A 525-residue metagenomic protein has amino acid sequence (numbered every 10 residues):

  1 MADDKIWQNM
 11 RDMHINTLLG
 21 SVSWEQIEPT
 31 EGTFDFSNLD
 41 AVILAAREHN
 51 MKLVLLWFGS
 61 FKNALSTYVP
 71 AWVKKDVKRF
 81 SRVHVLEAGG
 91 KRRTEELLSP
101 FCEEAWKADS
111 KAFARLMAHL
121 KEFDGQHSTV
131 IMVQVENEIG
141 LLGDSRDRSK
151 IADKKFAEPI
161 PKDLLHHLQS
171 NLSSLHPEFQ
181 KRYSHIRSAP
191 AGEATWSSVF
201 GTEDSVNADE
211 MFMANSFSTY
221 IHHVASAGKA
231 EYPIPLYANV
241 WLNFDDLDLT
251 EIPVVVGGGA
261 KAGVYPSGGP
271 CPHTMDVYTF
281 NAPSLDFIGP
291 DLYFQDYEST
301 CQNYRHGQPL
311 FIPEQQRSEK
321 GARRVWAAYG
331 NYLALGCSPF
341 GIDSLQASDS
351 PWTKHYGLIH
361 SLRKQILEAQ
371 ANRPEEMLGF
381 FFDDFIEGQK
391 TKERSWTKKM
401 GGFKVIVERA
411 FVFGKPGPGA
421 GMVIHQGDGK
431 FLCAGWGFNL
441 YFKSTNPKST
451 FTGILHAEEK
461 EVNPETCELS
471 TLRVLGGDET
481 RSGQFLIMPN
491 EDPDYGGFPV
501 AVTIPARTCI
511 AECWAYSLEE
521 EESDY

Functional and structural regions predicted by a protein language model:
A2-Q8, N38-A41, L116, G268-D276 (+2 more regions): Alpha-helical scaffolding within the catalytic cores of extracellular/periplasmic polymer-degrading hydrolases
D3-S81, L120, F217-E231: Aromatic-lined substrate-binding rim segments of carbohydrate-active enzymes
N16-T17, I131, D286, L335: Short acidic/polar active-site loop segments enriched in Thr and Asp
L19-S21, V54-F58, Q134-E136, Y237-W241 (+3 more regions): A cross-family glycoside hydrolase active-site/sugar-binding cleft signature
M51, H222-I234, T274-N372: Catalytic-core region of carbohydrate-active enzymes that cleave or remodel glycosidic bonds
S81-Y278: Polysaccharide-binding and catalytic clefts of secreted carbohydrate-active enzymes
W326-S449, G453-C467: Aromatic- and carboxylate-lined catalytic core of secreted/periplasmic carbohydrate-active enzymes
F431-Y525: C-terminal beta-sandwich/jelly-roll accessory domains of carbohydrate-active enzymes
